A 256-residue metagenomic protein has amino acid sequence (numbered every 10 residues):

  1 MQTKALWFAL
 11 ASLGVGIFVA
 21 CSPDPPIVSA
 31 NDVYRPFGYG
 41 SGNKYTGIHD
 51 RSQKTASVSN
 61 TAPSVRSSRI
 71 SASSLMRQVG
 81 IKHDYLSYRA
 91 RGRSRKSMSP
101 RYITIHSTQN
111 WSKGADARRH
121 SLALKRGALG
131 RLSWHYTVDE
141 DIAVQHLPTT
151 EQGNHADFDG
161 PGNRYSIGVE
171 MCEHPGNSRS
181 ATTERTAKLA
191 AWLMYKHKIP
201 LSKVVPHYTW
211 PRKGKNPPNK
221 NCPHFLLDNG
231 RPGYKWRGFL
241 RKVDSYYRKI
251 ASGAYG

Functional and structural regions predicted by a protein language model:
M1-F8: Bacterial N-terminal signal peptides that target proteins for export
A9-I17: Bacterial N-terminal signal peptides
C21-F158, G162: N-terminal catalytic cores of peptidoglycan-degrading enzymes
C21-V79, P175-G256: Basic/polar, cationic surfaces and motifs that engage anionic cell-wall and phosphate/carboxylate ligands
R89-R93, S107-Q109, E140, L147 (+4 more regions): Sec/Tat-exported extracytoplasmic proteins
A90-G92, S133, A156, E170-S180 (+1 more regions): Second-shell loop/turn segments in exported
N163-M171: Glycine-rich, often proline-containing surface loops adjacent to acidic residues and nearby aromatics that form
